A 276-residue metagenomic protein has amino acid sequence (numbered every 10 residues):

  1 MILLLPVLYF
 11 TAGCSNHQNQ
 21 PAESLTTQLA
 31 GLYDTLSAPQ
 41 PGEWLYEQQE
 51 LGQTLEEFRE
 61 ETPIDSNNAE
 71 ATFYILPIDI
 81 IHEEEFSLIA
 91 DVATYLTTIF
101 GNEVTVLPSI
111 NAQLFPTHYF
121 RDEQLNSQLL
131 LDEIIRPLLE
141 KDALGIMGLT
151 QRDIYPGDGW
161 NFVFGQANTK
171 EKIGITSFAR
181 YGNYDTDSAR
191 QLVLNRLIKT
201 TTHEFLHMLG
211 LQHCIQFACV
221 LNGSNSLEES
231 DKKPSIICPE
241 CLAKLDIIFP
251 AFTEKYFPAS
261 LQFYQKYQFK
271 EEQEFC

Functional and structural regions predicted by a protein language model:
I2-Y9: Bacterial N-terminal signal peptides
P6, N67, L96-T98, L139-K141 (+3 more regions): A generic structural signal for short, solvent-exposed coil/turn residues that cap or connect secondary-structure
Y9-L138, G145, L149, F257-C276: N-terminal low-structure segments adjacent to metalloprotease catalytic domains across cellular compartments
N19-S37, F164, K170-Q191, N195-R196 (+1 more regions): Metalloprotease/metallohydrolase-associated module, dominated by Zn2+-dependent proteases
A69-T72, A143, K170, S235: A structure-centric signal for secondary-structure junctions around beta-strands
I81, I154-Y155, D246: Surface-exposed, flexible loop/turn segments at secondary-structure boundaries
E84-F86, G157-D158, D187, F249: Generic domain-boundary/flexible-linker signal
E140-M208: Active-site-proximal segment of zinc-dependent metalloprotease catalytic domains
